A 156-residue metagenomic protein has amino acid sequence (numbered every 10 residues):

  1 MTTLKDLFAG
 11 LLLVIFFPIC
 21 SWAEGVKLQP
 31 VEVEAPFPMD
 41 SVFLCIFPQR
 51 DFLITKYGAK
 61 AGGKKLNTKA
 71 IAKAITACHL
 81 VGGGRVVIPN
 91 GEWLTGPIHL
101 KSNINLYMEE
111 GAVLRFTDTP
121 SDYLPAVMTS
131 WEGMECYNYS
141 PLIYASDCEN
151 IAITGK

Functional and structural regions predicted by a protein language model:
T2-A9, S21-V87, E92-K156: Extracellular "leader-to-stem" segments immediately downstream of a signal peptide or signal-anchor in secreted/lumenal
L13-S21: Hydrophobic h-region of N-terminal signal peptides that target proteins for export in Gram-negative bacteria
